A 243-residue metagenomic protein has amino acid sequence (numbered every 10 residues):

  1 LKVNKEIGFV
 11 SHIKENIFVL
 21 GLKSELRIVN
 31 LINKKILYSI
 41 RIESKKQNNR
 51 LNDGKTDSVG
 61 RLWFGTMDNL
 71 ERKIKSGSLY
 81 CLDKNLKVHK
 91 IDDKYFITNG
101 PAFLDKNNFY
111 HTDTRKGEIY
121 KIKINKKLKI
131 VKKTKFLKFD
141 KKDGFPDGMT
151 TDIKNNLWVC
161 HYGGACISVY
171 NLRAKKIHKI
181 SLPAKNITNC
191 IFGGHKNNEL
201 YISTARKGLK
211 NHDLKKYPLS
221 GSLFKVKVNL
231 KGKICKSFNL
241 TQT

Functional and structural regions predicted by a protein language model:
L1-K2, L37-S44, L86-D93, K132-F139 (+1 more regions): A short beta-strand motif characteristic of beta-propeller blades
V3-V19, K45-R61, I91-N108, F139-N156 (+2 more regions): Beta-rich, blade/repeat-based domains predominating in secreted/periplasmic proteins but also intracellular
V19-S24, L62-K73, H111-K116, L157-Y162 (+1 more regions): Conserved beta-strand positions in repeat-built beta-propeller and related beta-rich domains
E25-R27, G77-Y80, E118-Y120, C166-S168 (+1 more regions): A short loop-to-beta-strand structural motif that recurs across blades of beta-propeller domains
K34-I91: Hydrophobic alpha-helical segments and helix pairs
E118, L137-L172: Loop/turn-rich, solvent-exposed surfaces of beta-rich toroidal or solenoidal domains
I122-K129, K227-K233: Short loop/turn segments immediately following beta-strands, especially the blade-tip and inter-blade linker loops
I191-T243: Blade-level signature of beta-propeller repeat domains, shared across WD40, Kelch, NHL, RCC1 and BNR/Asp-box propellers
